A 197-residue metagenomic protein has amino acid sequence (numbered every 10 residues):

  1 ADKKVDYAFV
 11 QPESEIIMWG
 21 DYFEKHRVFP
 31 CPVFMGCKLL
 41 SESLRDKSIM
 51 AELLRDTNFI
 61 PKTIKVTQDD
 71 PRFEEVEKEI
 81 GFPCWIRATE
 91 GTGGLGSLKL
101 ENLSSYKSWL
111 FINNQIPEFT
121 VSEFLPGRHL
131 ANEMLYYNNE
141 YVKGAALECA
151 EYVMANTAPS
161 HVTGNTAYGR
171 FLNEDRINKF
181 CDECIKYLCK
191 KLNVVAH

Functional and structural regions predicted by a protein language model:
A1, N193-H197: Short, intrinsically disordered, charge-balanced linker/junction segments flanking boundaries in proteins
A1-K3, F73-E79, F111-I112: Short amphipathic alpha-helix with an adjacent loop that forms part of the alpha/beta core around
A1-Q68: Conserved N-proximal alpha/beta basic substrate-recognition cap immediately N-terminal to, or forming the N-lobe
L39-S41, Q68-P71, T89-G93, L103-S105 (+2 more regions): Short acidic/polar capping segments at secondary-structure boundaries
L54, E77-S97, I116-G127, N132 (+1 more regions): ATP-grasp fold ATP-binding core
F59-P61, P83-W85, S97-G127, N156-P159 (+1 more regions): Conserved ATP-binding module of the ATP-grasp superfamily
V66, S97-N102, L135-Y137, F171: Short beta-strand-to-turn element immediately C-terminal to the catalytic PLP-Schiff-base lysine in fold type I
E123-H129, E133-L192: ATP-dependent carboxylate/phosphate-activation module, predominantly the ATP-grasp catalytic core and closely related
